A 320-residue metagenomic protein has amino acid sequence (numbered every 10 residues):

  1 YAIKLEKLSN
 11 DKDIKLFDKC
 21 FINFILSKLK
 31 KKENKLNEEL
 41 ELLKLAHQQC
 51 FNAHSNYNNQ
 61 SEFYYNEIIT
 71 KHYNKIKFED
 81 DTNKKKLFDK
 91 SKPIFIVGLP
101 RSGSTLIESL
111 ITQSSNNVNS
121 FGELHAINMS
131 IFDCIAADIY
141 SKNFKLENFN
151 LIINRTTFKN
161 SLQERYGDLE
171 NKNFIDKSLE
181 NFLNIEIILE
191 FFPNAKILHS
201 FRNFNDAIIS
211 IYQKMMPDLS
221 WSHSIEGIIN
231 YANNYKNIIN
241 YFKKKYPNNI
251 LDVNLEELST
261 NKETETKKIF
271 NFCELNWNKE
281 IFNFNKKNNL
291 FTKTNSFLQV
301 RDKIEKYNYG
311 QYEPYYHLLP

Functional and structural regions predicted by a protein language model:
A2-F17, I22-P93, F144, I152-N171 (+2 more regions): PAPS-dependent sulfotransferases, especially Golgi type II membrane carbohydrate sulfotransferases
T82-F192, S200-F201: Phosphate-binding active sites in nucleotide-utilizing proteins
L99, L124, E257, F284-N288: Glycine-rich loop motifs involved in handling phospho/adenylate chemistry
S120, I197, I250-D252: Conserved beta-strand scaffold positions in the cores of enzyme catalytic domains, especially in NTP/NDP-utilizing
H125-I127, R202-A207, L258-T260: Conserved nucleotide-binding/hydrolysis micro-motifs of P-loop NTPases
L179-N181, E257-K262: Acidic, metal-coordinating catalytic cores used for nucleic-acid/nucleotide bond scission and strand-transfer chemistry
I187-Q213, I269: Conserved phosphate-donor/acceptor-positioning beta-strand/loop module used by diverse small-molecule
